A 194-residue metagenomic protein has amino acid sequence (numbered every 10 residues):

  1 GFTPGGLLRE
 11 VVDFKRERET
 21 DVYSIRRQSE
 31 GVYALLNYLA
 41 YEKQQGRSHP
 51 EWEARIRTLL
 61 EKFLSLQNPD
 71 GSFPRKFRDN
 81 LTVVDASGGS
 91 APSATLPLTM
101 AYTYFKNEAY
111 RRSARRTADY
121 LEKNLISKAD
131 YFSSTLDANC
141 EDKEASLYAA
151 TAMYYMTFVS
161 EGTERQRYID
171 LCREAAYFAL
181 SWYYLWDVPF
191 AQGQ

Functional and structural regions predicted by a protein language model:
G1-Q194: Glycan-recognition and catalytic cores of secretory/periplasmic carbohydrate-active enzymes
